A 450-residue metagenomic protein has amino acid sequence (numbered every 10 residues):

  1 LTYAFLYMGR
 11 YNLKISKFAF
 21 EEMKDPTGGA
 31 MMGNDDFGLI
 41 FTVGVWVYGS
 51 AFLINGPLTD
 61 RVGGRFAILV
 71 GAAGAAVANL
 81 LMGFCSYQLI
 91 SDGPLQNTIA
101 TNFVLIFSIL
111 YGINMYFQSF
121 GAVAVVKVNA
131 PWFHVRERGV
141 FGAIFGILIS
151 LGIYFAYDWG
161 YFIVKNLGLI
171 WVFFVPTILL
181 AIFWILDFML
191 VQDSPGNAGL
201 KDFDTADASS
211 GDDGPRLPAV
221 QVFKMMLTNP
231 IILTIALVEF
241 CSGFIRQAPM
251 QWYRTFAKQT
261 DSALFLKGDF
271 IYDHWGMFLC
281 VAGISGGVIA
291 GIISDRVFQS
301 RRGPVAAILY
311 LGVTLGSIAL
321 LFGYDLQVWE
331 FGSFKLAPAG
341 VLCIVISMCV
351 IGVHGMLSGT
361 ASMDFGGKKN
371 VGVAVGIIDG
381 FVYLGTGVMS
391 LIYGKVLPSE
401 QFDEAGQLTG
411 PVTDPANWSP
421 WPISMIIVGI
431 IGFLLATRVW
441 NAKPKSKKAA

Functional and structural regions predicted by a protein language model:
Y11-F18, N229-G291, H354-S358, T386-G394: Extracytoplasmic gate region of multi-pass secondary transporters
S50-I90: Conserved MFS/SLC helix-loop-helix module at the cytosolic interface between two early adjacent transmembrane helices
R61-A72, D295-L311: Cytoplasmic membrane-interface "Motif A"-like loop-to-helix N-cap segments of 12-TM Major Facilitator Superfamily
A73-I99, L311-G332: C-terminal ends and interior cores of transmembrane alpha-helices in multi-pass membrane transporters/permeases
L110-I149: Cytoplasmic helix-loop-helix junction between adjacent transmembrane helices in 12-TM secondary transporters
F145-G196: Helix-loop-helix hairpin linking two adjacent transmembrane segments in secondary transporters
A198-I235: Juxtamembrane intracellular "pre-TM" segments in multi-pass secondary transporters
R301-L357: C-terminal transmembrane helical hairpin of 12-TM major facilitator-type secondary transporters
